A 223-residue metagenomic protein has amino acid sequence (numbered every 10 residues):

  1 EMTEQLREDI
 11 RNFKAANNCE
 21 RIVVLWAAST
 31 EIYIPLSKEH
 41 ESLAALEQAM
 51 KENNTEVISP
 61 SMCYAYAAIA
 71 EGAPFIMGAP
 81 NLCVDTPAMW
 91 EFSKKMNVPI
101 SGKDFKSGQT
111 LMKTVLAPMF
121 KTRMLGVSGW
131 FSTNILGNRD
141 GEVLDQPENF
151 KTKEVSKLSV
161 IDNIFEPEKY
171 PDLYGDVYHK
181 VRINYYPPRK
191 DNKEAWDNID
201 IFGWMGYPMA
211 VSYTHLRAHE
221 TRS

Functional and structural regions predicted by a protein language model:
E1-Y66, A70, M89-E91, S223: Metallocofactor- and cofactor-centric catalytic cores in central/energy metabolism, strongly enriched
S29, P80-N81, F105-K106, S132: Short, ordered loop/turn segments at secondary-structure junctions
M50, N54, N97-Q109: Acidic, His- and aromatic-enriched active-site or binding-groove loops in soluble protein domains that engage sugars
P60, Y66-I100, D104: Beta-strand-loop-alpha-helix segment that lines the small-molecule cofactor/substrate pocket of alpha/beta enzymes
S107, K113-P171: Conserved anion/nucleotide-ligand pocket segment
I183-E194: Structured beta-strand/loop patches that form or line metal/cofactor-binding pockets in enzymes
D197-M205: Short beta-strand elements
T214-T221: Conserved small/polar residues in nucleotide/adenosyl-binding loops
